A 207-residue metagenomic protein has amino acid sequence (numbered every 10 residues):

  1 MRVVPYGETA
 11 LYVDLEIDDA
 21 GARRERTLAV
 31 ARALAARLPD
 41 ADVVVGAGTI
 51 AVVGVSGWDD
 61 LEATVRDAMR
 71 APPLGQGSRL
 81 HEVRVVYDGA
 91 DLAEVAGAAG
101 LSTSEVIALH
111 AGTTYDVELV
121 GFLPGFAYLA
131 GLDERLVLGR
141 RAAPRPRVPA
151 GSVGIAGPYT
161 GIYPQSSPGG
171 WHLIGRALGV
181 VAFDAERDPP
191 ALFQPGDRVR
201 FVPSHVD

Functional and structural regions predicted by a protein language model:
M1-D207: Glycine-rich active-site loops that engage anionic ligands at enzyme catalytic sites
